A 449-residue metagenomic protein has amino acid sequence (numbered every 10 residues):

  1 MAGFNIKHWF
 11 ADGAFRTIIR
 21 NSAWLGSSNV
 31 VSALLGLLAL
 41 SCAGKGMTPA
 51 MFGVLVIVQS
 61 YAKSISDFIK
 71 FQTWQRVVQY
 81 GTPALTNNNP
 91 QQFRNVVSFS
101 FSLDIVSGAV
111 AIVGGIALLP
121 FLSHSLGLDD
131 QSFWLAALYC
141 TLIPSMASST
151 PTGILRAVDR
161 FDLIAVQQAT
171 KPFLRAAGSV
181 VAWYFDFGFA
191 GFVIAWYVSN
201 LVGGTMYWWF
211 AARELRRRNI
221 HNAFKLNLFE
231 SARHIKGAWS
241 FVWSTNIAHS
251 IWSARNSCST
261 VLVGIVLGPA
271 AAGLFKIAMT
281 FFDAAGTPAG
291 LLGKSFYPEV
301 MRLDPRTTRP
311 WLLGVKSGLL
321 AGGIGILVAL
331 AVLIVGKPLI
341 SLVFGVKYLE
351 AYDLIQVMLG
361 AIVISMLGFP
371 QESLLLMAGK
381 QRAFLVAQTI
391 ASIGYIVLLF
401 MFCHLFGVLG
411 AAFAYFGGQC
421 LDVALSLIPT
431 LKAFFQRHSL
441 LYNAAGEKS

Functional and structural regions predicted by a protein language model:
A2-I18, F189, Y207-N256, P305-R309 (+1 more regions): Interhelical loop/hinge segments that connect adjacent transmembrane helices in multipass membrane
F4, F15-Q79, I112-I116, S240-A270 (+3 more regions): Signature of the first transmembrane helix
A11-F15, L119-L138, I334-V363, L409: Interfacial segments at transmembrane-helix termini and the short loops linking adjacent helices
R16-S32, D67-P120, D129, F133-L135 (+1 more regions): Membrane-water interface segments that mark the loop-to-transmembrane alpha-helix transition
R20-L40, T170-K171, R175, F192-L215 (+3 more regions): Transmembrane helical elements of multi-pass membrane transporters/channels
I57, S132-A137, V166-N222, G394 (+1 more regions): Hydrophobic alpha-helical transmembrane segments
K70-N87, A157, A278-R306, L374-M377: Helix-loop junctions and terminal segments of transmembrane helices in multi-pass membrane transport/translocation
T73, P144-T170, V180, F185 (+4 more regions): Membrane-interface junctions at transmembrane-helix termini in multi-pass inner-membrane proteins
